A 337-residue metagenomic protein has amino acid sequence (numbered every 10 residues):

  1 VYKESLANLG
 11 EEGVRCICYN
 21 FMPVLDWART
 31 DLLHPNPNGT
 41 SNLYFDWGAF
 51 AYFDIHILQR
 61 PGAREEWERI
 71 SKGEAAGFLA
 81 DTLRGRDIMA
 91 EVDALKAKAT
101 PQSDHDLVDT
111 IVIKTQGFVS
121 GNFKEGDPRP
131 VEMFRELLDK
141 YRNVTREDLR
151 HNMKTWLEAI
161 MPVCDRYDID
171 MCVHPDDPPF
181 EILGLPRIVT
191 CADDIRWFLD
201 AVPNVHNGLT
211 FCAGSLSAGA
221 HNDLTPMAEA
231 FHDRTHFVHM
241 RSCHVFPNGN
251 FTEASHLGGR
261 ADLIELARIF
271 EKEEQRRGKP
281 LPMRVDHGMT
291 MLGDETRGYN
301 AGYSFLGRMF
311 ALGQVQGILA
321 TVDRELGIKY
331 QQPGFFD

Functional and structural regions predicted by a protein language model:
V1-L43, W47: Internal, well-ordered domain-core segments that constitute the primary functional module of diverse proteins
A7-I17, L25, F50-G62, E66-C172 (+1 more regions): Histidine-acidic metal/acid-base catalytic patches
